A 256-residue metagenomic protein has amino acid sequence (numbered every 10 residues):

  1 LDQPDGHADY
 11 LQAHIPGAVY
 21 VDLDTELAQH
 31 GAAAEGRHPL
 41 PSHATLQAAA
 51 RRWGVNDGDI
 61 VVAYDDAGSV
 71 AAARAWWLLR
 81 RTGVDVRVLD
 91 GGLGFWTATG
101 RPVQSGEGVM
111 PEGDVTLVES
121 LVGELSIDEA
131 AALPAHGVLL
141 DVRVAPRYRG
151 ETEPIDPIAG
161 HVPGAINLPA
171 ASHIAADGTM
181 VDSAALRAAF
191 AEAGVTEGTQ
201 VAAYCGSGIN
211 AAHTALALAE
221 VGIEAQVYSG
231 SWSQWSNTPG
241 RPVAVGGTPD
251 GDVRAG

Functional and structural regions predicted by a protein language model:
L1-G256: Cytosolic catalytic domains that perform sulfur/thiol-centered chemistry
